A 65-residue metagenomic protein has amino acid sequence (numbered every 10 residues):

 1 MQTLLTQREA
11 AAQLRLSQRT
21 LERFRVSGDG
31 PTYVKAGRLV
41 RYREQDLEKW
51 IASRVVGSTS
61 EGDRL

Functional and structural regions predicted by a protein language model:
M1, D29-G30: Glycine-rich, flexible loop/turn motifs
M1-R23, K35, A52-S53: Polyanion-binding surface elements
S17, R41-R43: Intrinsically disordered, low-complexity regions enriched in Ser/Pro/Gly/Gln/His and often acidic
G28-D29, R54: The DNA-recognition helices of helix-turn-helix-type DNA-binding domains
Y33-L39: Short Lys/Arg-enriched helix C-cap and helix-to-coil transition segments that create basic nucleic-acid-contact patches
Q45-L65: A short, Lys/Arg-enriched interface patch at domain edges and termini
